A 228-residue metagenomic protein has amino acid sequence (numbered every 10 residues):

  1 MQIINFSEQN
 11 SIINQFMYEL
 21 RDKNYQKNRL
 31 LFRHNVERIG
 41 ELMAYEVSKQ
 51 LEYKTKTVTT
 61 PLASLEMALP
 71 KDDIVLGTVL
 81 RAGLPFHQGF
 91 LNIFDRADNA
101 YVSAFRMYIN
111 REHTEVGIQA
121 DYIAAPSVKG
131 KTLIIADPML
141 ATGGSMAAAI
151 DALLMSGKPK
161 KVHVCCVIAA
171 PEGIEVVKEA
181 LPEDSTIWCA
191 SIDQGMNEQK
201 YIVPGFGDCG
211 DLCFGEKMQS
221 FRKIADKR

Functional and structural regions predicted by a protein language model:
M1-R228: PRPP-associated nucleotide enzymes
